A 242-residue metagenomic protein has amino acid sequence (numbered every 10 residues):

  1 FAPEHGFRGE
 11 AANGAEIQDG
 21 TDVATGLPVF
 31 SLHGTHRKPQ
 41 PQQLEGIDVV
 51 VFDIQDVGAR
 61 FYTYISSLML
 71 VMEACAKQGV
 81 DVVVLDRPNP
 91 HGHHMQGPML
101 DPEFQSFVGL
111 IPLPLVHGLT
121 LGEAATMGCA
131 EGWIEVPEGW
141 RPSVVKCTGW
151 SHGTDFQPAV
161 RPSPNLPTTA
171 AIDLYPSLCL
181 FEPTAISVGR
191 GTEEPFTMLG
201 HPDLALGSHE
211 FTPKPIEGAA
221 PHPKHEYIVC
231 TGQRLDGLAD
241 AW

Functional and structural regions predicted by a protein language model:
F1-E4, L85: Short internal beta-strands
E10-N13, V83-Q105: Glycine-rich, charge-decorated loop segments at or immediately adjacent to ligand/cofactor-binding or catalytic sites
E16-I47, A59: Glycine-rich oxoanion-binding loops at beta->alpha junctions
I47-V57, V83-D86: Short acidic catalytic loops
D56-L68: Glycine/threonine-rich flexible loop motifs
K77-D81: A short helix->loop->beta-strand "cap" motif at the edges of active sites that frequently abuts
Q105-L178: Conserved anion/nucleotide-ligand pocket segment
T169-W242: Internal helical hairpin/lid segments
